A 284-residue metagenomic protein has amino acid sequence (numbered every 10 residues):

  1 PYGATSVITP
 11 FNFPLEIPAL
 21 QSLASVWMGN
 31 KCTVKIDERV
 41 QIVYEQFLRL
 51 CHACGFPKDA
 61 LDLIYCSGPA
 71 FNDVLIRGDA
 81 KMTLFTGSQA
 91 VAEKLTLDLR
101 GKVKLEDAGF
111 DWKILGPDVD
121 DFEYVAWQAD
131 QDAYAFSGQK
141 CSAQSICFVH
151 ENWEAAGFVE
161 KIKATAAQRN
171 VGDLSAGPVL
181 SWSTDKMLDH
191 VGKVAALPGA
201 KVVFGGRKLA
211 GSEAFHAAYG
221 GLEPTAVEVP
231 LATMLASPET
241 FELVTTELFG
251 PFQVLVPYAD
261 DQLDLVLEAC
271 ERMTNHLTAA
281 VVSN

Functional and structural regions predicted by a protein language model:
P1-C54, K58, P251: Conserved small-residue-rich beta-alpha loop and adjacent elements that most often cradle the phosphate/pyrophosphate
A19-L23, N72, A92: Generic hydrophobic/aromatic pocket-lining and core-packing "Φ" positions
A24-V26, V74, L95, A269-E271: Hydrophobic/aromatic ligand-binding patch that stacks against planar heteroaromatic rings of cofactors or nucleotides
K31, L50-A60, G78-M82, Q89-P238 (+2 more regions): ALDH superfamily catalytic-core signature
C32-K35, L84, K104-L105, L255 (+1 more regions): Short hydrophobic alpha-helical runs that function as membrane-insertion/retention elements
D62-K81: A structured beta-alpha segment of the ubiquitous adenosine-cofactor-binding alpha/beta core
K201, N275-S283: Bilobed periplasmic-binding protein-like "clamshell/Venus-flytrap" ligand-binding domains
A217-P224, E242-Q253, R272-T278: Conserved glycine-rich beta-strand-loop-beta hairpin in the small C-terminal domain of fold type I
